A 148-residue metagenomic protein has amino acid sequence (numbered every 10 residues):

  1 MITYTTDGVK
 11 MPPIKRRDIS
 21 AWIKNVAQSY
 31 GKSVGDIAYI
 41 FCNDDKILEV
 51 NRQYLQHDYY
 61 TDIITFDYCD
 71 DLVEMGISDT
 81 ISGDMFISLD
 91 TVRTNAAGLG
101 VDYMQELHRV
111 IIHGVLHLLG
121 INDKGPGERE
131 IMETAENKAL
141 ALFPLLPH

Functional and structural regions predicted by a protein language model:
M1-H108, L119-H148: An acidic/histidine-cluster motif and surrounding catalytic segment that typifies divalent-metal-assisted enzyme active
L116: Conserved ATP-binding N-box helix of the HATPase_c
